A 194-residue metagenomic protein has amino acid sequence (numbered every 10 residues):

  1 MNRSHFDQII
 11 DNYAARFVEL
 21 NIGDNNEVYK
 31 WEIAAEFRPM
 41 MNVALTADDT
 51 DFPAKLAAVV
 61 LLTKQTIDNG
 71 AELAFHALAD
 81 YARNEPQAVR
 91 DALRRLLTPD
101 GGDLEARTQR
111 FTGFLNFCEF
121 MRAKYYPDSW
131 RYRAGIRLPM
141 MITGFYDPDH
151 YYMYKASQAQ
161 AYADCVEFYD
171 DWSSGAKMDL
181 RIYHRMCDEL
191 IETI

Functional and structural regions predicted by a protein language model:
M1-Y132, P148-I194: An N-terminal alpha-helical hairpin/helix-loop-helix interaction module that forms a charged, gly/pro-flexible surface
L138-I142: Conserved beta-strand->loop/alpha-helix structural units within folded catalytic cores of enzymes with alpha/beta
F145: Short Ser/Thr-interspersed hydrophobic loop/turn segments at strand-loop and sheet-helix junctions that line or gate
